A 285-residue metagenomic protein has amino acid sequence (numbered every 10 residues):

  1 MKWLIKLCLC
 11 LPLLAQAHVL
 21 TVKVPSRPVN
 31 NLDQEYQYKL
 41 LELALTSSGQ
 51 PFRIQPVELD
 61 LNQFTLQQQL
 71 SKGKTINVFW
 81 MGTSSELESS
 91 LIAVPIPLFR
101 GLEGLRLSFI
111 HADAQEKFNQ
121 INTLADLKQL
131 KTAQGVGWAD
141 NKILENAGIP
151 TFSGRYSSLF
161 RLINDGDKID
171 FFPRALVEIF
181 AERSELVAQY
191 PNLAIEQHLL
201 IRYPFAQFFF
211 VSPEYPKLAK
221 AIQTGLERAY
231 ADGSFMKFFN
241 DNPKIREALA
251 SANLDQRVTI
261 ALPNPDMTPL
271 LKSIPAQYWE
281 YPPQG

Functional and structural regions predicted by a protein language model:
H18-S90, I222: Extracytoplasmic small-molecule ligand-binding "clamshell" domains of the periplasmic binding protein/Venus flytrap
V19-Q34, Q120-G137, D170-F171: Short loop->beta-strand "edge-of-pocket" segments that line small-molecule binding or catalytic clefts across diverse
R27, G101-L107, V187-Q223, I245-L270 (+2 more regions): Periplasmic-binding protein-like
L40-I54, Q120-D126, V136-S157, R183-Y190: Ligand-binding cleft/hinge of the Venus flytrap
E42-S47, A112-Q115, Y203-E247: Extended ligand-binding regions for polar small-molecule ligands
D60-N77, N146-A147, S157-E178: Short helices/loops that flank or line small-molecule/ion binding pockets
Q69-S71, V78-S90, F171-N192: A ligand-binding cleft/hinge motif common to bilobed small-molecule-binding domains
P97-K142: A conserved helix-loop-strand patch within extracytoplasmic ligand-binding domains of the periplasmic binding
